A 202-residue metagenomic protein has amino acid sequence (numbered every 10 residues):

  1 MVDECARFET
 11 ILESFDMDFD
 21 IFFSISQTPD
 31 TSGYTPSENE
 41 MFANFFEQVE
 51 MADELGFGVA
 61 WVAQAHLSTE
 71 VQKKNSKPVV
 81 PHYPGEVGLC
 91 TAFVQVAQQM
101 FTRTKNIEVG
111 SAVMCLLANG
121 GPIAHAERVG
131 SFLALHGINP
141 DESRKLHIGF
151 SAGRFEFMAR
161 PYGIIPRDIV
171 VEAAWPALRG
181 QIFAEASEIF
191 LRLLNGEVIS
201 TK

Functional and structural regions predicted by a protein language model:
C5-T104: N-terminal beta1-alpha1-beta2 module of alpha/beta enzyme domains
F19-F23, A60-V62, V109-S111, R144-A152: Hydrophobic faces of well-ordered beta-strands that scaffold small-molecule active sites in alpha/beta enzyme cores
S26, L67, L116, G153-F155: Residue-level marker for beta-strand->alpha-helix junctions and adjacent short loops that shape enzyme
P29-F42, V113-G121, V171-A174: Active-site mouth loops of central-metabolism enzymes
D53-E54, Q98-N106, F132-S143: Acidic (Asp/Glu)-rich catalytic clusters
P84-T91, V113-I123, L178: Short coil/turn segments at secondary-structure boundaries
N119-K202: Internal, glycine-rich beta/alpha segment that forms the wall or movable "lid" of small-molecule/cofactor binding
